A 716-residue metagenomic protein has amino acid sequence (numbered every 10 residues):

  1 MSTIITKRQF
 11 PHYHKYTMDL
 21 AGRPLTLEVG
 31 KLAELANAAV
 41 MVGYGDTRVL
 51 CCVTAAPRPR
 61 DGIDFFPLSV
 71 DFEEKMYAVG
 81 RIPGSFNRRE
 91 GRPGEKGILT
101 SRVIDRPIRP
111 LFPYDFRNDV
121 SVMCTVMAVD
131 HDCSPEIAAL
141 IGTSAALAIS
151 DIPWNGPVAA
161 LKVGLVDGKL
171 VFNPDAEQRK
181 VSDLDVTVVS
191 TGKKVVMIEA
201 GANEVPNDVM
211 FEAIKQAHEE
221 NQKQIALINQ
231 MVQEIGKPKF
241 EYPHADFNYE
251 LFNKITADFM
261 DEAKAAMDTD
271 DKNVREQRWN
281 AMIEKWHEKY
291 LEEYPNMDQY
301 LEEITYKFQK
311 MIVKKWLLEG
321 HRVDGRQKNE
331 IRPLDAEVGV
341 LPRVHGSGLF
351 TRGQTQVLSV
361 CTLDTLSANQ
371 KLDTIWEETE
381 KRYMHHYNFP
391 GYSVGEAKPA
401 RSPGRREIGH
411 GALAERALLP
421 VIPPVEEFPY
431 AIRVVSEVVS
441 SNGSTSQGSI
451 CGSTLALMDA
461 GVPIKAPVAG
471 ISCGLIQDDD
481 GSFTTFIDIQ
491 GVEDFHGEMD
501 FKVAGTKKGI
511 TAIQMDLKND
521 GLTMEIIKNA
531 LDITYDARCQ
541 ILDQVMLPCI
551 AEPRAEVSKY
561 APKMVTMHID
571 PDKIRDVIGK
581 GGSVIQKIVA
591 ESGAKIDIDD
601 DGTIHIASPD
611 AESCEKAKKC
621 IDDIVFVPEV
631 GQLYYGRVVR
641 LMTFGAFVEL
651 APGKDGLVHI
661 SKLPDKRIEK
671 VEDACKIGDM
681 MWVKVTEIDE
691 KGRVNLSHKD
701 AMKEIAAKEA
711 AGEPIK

Functional and structural regions predicted by a protein language model:
S2-A56, E241-E377, P562-D576, V584 (+1 more regions): Extended amphipathic alpha-helical scaffolds
T3-H14, L20-R23, N37, R48 (+10 more regions): Alpha/propeptide regions of enzymes that mature by internal proteolysis
P24, A36-S121, V126-C133, G192 (+5 more regions): Glycine-rich, flexible beta-strand/loop modules in the N-terminal catalytic cores of phosphate-handling
A38-M41, C133-D151, V338-C361, N442-V462 (+1 more regions): Conserved phosphate/anionic-ligand binding catalytic regions in large, soluble enzymes, centered on
R106-Y114, I149, T365-A368, P390-G395 (+12 more regions): Conserved helix-loop functional segments at active or binding sites
Y114-V120, N155-P157, Q224-Y242, N273-V274 (+6 more regions): Flexible, glycine/charged-enriched surface loops at secondary-structure junctions
D151-M267, L457-A555: Mobile "lid/hinge" segments at catalytic clefts and subdomain interfaces of large enzymes
Y560-P562, P571-K716: Single-stranded RNA-binding regions, centering on S1/OB-family and related RNA-binding modules
